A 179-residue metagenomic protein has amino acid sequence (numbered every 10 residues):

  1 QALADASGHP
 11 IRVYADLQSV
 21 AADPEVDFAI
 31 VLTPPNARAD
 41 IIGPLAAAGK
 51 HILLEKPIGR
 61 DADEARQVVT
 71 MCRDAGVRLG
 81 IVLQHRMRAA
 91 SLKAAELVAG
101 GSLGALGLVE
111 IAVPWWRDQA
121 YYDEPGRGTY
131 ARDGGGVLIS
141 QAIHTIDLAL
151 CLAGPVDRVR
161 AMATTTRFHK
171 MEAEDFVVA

Functional and structural regions predicted by a protein language model:
Q1-G8: N-terminal Rossmann-like dinucleotide-binding module
A2, S19, F28, D40 (+4 more regions): Alpha-helical elements of Rossmann-like donor-binding domains used by nucleotide-donor carbohydrate transfer enzymes
I11-M71: Beta-loop-alpha module in the N-terminal Rossmann-like domain of NAD(P)-dependent dehydrogenases, especially those
A15, L54, L83, R160-A163: Short loop/edge segments at beta-strand edges and connector loops that shape dinucleotide/nucleotide cofactor-binding
D27, M171-F176: A short, glycine/Asx- and small/polar-enriched loop/turn that sits immediately N-terminal to a beta-strand
Q67-H85, G104-I111: Rossmann-fold dehydrogenase core element
H85-M171: Predominantly a Rossmann-like dinucleotide-binding segment in NAD(P)-dependent oxidoreductases
